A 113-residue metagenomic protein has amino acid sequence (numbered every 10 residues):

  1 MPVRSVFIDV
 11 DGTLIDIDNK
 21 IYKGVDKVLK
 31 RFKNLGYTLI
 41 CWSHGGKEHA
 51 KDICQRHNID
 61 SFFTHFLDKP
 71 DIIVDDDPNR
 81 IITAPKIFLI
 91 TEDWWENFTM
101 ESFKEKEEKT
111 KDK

Functional and structural regions predicted by a protein language model:
M1-K113: HAD-like aspartate-dependent phosphatase fold
